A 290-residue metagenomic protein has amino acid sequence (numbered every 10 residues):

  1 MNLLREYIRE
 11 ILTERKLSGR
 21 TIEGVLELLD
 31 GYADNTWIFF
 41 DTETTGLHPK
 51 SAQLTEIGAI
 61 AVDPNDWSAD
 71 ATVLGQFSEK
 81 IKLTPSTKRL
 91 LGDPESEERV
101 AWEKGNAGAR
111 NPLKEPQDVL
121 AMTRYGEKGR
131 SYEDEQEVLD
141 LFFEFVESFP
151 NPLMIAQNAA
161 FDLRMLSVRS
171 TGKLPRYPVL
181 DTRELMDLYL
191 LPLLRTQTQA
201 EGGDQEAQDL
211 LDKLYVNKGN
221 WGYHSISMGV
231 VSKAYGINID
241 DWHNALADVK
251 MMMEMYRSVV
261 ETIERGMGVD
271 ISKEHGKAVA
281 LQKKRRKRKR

Functional and structural regions predicted by a protein language model:
M1-D30, L281-R290: Charge-dense, intrinsically disordered terminal/linker segments
R20-I38, E43-L163, G229, K233: Conserved non-catalytic scaffold segment of RNase H-like nuclease domains
Y32-D34, T44-L54, A71-L74, L153 (+7 more regions): Catalytic phosphate/metal-binding cores of nucleic-acid and nucleotide-processing enzymes, i.e., regions that mediate
L83-G126, T182-K250: Active-site-proximal helix-loop-helix substrate-binding element of RNase H-like nuclease domains
F143, D187, E254-R257: A broadly conserved amphipathic alpha-helix scaffold signal in soluble, globular proteins
F149-R169, D204, Q208-K284: Acidic, Mg2+-coordinating catalytic module of metal-dependent nucleases/exonucleases that use a two-metal-ion mechanism
V168-V179: A short alpha->loop->secondary-structure connector
